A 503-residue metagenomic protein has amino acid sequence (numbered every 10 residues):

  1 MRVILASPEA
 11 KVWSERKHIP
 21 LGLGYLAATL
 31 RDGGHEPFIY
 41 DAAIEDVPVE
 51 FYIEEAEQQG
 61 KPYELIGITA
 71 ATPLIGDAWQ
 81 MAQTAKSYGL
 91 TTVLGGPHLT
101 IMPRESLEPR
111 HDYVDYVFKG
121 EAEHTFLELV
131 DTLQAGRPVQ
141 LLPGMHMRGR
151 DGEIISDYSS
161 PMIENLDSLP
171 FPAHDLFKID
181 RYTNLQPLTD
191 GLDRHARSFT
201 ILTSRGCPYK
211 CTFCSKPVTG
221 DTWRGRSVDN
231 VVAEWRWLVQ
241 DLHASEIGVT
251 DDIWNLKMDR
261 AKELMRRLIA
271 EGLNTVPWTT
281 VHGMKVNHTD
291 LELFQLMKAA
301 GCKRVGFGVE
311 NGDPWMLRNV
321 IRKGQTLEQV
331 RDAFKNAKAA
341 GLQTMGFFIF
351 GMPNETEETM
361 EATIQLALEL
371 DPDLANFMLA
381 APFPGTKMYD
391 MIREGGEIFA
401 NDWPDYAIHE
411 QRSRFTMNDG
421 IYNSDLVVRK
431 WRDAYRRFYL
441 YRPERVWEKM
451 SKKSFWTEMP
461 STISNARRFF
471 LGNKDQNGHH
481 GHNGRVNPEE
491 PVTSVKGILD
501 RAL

Functional and structural regions predicted by a protein language model:
R2, T29-N165, L379, G385: Glycine-rich beta-alpha loop elements in corrinoid/cobalamin-binding modules across cobalamin-dependent enzymes
R2-L5, E15, R31, E36 (+4 more regions): Radical SAM enzyme core and accessory elements
K11, L142, R148-T200: N-terminal [4Fe-4S]-dependent radical SAM core
V12-L23: Glycine- and acidic-residue-enriched helix-capping/strand-helix junction motifs
V12-W13, L99-P103, R150, Y209 (+5 more regions): Flexible glycine/acidic-rich beta-alpha junction loops that bind and position SAM and/or redox cofactors in anaerobic
E105-E108, N354-E369: Catalytic cores of alpha/beta
D112-V114, K298-R304, D371-D373: Glycine-enriched alpha-helix->loop->beta-strand junction motifs that scaffold or abut catalytic
P172-F347, E357, Q365: Radical SAM [4Fe-4S] cluster-binding motif and immediate context
